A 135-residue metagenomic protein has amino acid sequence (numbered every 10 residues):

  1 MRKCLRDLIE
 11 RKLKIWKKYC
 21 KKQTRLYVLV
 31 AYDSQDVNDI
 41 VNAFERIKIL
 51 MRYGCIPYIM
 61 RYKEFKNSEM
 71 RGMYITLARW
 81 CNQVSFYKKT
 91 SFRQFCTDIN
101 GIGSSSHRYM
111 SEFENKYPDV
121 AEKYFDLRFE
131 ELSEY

Functional and structural regions predicted by a protein language model:
M1-R71: Conserved AdoMet/S-adenosylmethionine-binding subsite of the radical SAM
L5-K12, Y109-R128: Extended, compositionally biased low-complexity polar/Lys-Gly-rich tracts and adjacent boundary/linker regions are
V30-V37, I56-Y117: Flexible glycine/acidic-rich beta-alpha junction loops that bind and position SAM and/or redox cofactors in anaerobic
I47, D126-S133: C-terminal, non-catalytic extensions of nucleic-acid polymerases
